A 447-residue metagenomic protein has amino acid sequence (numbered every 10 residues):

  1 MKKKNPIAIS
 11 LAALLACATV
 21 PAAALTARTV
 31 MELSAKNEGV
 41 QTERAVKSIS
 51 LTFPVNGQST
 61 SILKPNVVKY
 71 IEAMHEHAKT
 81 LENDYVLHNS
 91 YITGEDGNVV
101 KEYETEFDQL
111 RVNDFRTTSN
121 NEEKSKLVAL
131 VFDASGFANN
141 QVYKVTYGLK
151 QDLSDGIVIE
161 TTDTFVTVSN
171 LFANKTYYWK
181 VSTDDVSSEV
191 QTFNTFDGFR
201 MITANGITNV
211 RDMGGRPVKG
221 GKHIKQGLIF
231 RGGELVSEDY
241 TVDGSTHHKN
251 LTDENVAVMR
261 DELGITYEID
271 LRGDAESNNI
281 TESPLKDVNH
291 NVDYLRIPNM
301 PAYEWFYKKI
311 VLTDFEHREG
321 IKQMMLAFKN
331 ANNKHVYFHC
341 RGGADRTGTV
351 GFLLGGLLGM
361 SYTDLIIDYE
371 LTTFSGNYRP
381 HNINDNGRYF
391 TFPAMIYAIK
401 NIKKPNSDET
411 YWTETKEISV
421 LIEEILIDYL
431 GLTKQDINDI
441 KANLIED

Functional and structural regions predicted by a protein language model:
M1-N37: Gram-positive cell-envelope targeting signals
L25-Y337, T349-D447: Cys-dependent protein tyrosine phosphatase-like superfamily
G342, R346-T347: Ser/Thr-glycine-rich phosphate-binding loops at phosphate-binding pockets of nucleotides, nucleotide cofactors
